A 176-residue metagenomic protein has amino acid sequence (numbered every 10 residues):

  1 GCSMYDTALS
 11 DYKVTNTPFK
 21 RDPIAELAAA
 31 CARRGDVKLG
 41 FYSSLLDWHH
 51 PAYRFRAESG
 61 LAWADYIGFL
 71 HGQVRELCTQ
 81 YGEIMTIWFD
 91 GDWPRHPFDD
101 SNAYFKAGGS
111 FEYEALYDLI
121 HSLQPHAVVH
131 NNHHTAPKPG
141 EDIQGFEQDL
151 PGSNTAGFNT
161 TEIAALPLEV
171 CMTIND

Functional and structural regions predicted by a protein language model:
G1-D176: Mature catalytic domains of secreted/periplasmic carbohydrate-active enzymes
